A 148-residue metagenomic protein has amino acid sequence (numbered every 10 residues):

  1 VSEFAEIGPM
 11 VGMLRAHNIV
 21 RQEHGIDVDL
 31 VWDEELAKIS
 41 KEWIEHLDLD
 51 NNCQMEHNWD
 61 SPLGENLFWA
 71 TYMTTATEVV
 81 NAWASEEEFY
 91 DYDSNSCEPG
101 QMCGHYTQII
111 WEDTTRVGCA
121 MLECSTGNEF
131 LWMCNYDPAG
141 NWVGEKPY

Functional and structural regions predicted by a protein language model:
F4-L63: Short, well-ordered surface patches within globular domains
M13-L14, V31, I44, E65-W69 (+3 more regions): Structural recognition of the beta-strand scaffold that forms the well-ordered cores of secreted hydrolase catalytic
E42-H46, G64-Y72, Y92, G144: Short alpha-helical interface elements
M55-A70, T74-V80: A solvent-exposed, acidic/Ser-Thr-rich amphipathic alpha-helical stretch
M73-Y148: Disulfide-stabilized extracellular recognition modules
